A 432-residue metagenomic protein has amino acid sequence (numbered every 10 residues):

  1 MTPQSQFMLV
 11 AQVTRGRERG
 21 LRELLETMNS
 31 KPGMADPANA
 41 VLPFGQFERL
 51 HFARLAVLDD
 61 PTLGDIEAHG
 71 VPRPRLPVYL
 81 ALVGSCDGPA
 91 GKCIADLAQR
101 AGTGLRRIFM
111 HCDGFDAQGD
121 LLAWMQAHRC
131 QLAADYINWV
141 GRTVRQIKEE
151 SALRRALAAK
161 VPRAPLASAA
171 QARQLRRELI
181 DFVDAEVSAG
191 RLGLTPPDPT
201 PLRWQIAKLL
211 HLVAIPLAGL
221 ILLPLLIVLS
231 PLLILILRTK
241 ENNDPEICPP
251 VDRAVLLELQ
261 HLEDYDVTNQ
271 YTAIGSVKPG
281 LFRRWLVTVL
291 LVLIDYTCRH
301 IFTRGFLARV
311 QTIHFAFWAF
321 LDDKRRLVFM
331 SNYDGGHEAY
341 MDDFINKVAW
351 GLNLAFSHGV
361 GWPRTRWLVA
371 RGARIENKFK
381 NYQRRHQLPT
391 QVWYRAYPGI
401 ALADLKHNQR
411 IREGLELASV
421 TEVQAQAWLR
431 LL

Functional and structural regions predicted by a protein language model:
M1-H51, D60-T62, R73-Y79, S85-G88 (+4 more regions): Short S/T/G/P-rich N-terminal loop/turn motif that feeds into the first structured element of a domain
L21-R22, I66-A68, C93-A95, R284-W285 (+1 more regions): A short acidic (Asp/Glu
A38-V41, D87-L122, P199, P231 (+2 more regions): An amphipathic, aromatic/His-enriched active-site/gating alpha helix that lines ligand/cofactor pockets
